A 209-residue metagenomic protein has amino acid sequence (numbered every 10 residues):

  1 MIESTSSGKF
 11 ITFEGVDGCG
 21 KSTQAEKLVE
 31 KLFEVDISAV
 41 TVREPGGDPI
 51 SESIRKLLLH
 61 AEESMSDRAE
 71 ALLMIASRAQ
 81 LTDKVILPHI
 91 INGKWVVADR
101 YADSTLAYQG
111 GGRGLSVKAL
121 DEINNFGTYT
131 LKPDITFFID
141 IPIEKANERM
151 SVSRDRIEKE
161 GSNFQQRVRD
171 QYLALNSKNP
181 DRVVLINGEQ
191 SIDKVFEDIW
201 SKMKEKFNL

Functional and structural regions predicted by a protein language model:
I2-T5, V29, E144-L209: NTP-dependent small-molecule kinase module
S6-F10: Pre-Walker A (Motif I) flank of P-loop NTPase domains
F13: Hydrophobic anchor at the beta1->P-loop junction of P-loop NTPases
G18: Walker A (P-loop) phosphate-binding loop of P-loop NTPases
K21: Conserved lysine of the Walker
Q24: Hydrophobic positions on the alpha1 helix immediately C-terminal to the Walker A/P-loop
I37-T128: ATP-dependent small-molecule kinase phosphotransfer cores that center on conserved nucleotide phosphate-binding segments
R100-D170: A glycine- and Lys/Arg-enriched "phosphate-lid" helix/loop adjacent to the NTP-binding pocket of small-molecule kinases
